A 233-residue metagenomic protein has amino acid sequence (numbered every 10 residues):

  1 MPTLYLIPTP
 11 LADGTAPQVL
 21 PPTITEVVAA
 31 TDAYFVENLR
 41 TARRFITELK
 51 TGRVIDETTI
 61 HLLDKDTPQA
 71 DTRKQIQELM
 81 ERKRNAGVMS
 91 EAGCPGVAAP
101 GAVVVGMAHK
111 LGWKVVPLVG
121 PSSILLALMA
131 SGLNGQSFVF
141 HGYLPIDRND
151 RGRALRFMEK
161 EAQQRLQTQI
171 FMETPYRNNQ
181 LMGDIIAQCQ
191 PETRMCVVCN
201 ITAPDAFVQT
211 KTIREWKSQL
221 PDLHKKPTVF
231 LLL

Functional and structural regions predicted by a protein language model:
M1-L63: Glycine-rich, flexible N-terminal cofactor/catalytic loop recognition
P2-Y5, R84-N85, Q164-L233: A contiguous loop/helix-start segment that scaffolds small-molecule binding in enzyme catalytic cores
Y5, V103-E161: Class I SAM-dependent methyltransferase SAM-binding "motif I" and its flanking Rossmann-like core
L11-D13, E91-P95, P175-Y176, A203: Short glycine-rich anion-binding loops that position phosphate/pyrophosphate groups of nucleotides and phosphorylated
V28-Y34, G112-V116, T168-Q169: Short active-site oxyanion
R40-A42, G93-C94, S123, R177: Alpha-helix capping/helix-boundary segments
H61-P68, L144-R148: Conserved helicase motor
D64, T72-W113: Glycine/small-residue-rich loop that forms an oxyanion/phosphate-binding "nest" at active or ligand-binding sites
